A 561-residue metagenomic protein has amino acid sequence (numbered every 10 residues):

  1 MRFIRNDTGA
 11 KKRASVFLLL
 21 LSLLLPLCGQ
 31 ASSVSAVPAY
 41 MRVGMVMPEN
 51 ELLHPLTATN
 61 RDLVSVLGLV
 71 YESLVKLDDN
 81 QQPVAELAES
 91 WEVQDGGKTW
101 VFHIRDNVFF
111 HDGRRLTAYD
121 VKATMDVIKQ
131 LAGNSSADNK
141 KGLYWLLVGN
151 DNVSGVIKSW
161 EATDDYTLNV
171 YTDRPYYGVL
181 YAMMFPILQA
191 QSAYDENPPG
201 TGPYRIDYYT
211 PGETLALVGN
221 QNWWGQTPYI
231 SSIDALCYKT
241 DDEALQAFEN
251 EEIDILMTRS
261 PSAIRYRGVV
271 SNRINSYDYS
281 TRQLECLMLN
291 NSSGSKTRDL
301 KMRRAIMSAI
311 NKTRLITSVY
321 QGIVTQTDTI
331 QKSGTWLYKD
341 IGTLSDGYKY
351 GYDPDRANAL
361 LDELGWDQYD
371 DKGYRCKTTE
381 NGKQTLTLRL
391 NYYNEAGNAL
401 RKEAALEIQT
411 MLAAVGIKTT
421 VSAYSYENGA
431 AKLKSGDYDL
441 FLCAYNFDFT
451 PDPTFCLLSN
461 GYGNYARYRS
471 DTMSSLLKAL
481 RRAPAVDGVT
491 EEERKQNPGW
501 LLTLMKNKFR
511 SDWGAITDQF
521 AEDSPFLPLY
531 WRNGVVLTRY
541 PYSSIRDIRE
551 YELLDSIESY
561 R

Functional and structural regions predicted by a protein language model:
L24, S32-Y40, V84, S90 (+2 more regions): Surface-exposed, Gly/Pro/Thr- and Asp/Glu-enriched linker/hinge segments that connect structured elements
P38-M47, T99-F102, V121-T124, L168-V170 (+5 more regions): Short, well-ordered beta-strand elements
G44-D95, P199: N-terminal lobe/hinge region of extracytoplasmic solute-binding protein
M47, S135, D207-V218, D234-G294 (+3 more regions): Extracellular/periplasmic solute-recognition and catalytic clefts
N107, V218-W223, Y279-A305, A309 (+4 more regions): A bilobed periplasmic-binding-protein/Venus flytrap-type ligand-binding module shared by bacterial periplasmic
D165, Y171-S232, C237, D241-Q246 (+1 more regions): Gly/Pro-rich hinge or "lid" segments in bacterial periplasmic/extracellular proteins
D299-T410, A515: Append "and occasionally in soluble cytosolic enzymes with long acidic Gly/Pro-rich linkers
A309-T343, L400-Q409, L433-R561: Detector for C-terminal structural segments
